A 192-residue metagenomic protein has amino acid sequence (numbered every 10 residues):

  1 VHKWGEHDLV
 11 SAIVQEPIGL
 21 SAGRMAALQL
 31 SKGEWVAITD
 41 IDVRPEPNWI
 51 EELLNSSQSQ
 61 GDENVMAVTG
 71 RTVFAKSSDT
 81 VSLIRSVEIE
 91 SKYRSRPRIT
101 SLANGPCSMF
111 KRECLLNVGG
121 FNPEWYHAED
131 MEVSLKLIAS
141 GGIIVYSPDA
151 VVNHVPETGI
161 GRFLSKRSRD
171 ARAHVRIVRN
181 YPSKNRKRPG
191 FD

Functional and structural regions predicted by a protein language model:
V1-V14: Acidic donor-binding segment of Leloir-type glycosyltransferases
Q15-S31: Glycine-rich, basic loop-to-helix element that forms the pyrophosphate-binding segment of sugar-nucleotide handling
V36: Short aromatic/hydrophobic "clamp" motif used to bind/position activated sugar donors
D40-R44: The conserved acidic donor/metal-binding loop of glycosyltransferases
N48-T80: Conserved donor NDP-sugar-binding/catalytic core segment of glycosyltransferases
F74-K76, S91-F110, Y126, E132: A recurrent flexible, glycine/aromatic-enriched loop bordering the glycosyltransferase active site that acts as
S108-F110, C114-G119, E124-V151: A short, conserved alpha-helix in the catalytic core of glycosyltransferases
V151-D192: Active-site-adjacent helix/loop segment of glycosyltransferases that harbors family-specific signature motifs
